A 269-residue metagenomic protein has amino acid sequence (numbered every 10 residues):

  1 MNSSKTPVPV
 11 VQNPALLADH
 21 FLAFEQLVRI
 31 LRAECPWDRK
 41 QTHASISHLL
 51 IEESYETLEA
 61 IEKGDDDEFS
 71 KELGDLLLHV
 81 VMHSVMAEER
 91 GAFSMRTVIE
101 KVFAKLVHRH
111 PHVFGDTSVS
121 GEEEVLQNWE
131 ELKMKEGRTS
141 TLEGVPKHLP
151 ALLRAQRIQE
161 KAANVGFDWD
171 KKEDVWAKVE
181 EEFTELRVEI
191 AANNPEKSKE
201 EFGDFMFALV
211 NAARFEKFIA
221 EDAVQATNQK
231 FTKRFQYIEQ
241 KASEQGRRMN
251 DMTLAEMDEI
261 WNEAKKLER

Functional and structural regions predicted by a protein language model:
M1-E72, L78-F202, M206-R269: Flexible "arm" and connector segments at domain edges
